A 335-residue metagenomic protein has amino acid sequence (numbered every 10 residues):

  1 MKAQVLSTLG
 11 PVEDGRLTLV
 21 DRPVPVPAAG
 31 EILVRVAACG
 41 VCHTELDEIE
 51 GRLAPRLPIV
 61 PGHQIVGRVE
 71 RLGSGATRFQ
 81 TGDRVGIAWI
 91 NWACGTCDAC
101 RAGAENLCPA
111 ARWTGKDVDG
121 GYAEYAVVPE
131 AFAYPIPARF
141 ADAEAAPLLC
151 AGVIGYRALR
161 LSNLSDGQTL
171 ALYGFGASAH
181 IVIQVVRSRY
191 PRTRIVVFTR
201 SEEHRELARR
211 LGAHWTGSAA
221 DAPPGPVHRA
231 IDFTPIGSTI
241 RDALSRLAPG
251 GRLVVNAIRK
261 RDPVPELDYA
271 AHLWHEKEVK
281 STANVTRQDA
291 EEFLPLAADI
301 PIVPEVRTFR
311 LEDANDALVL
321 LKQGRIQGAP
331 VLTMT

Functional and structural regions predicted by a protein language model:
A3, R287-T335: C-terminal hydrophobic helical "lid"/dimerization subdomain of Rossmann-like NAD(P)H-dependent oxidoreductases
P25-C39, I49-D98, F132, P137-R139: Glycine-rich beta-strand-centered segment in the early N-terminal region that forms part of a ligand/cofactor-binding
C42, I90-Y134: Cysteine-cluster motifs in flexible loop/terminal segments that predominantly coordinate metals
V85, A131, A138-D221: Mid-domain Rossmann-like dinucleotide-binding core that forms the NAD(H)/NADP(H) cofactor-binding site
A222-A230: A short acidic, Gly/Pro-enriched loop at the edge of an enzyme's catalytic core that lines a small-molecule cofactor
G237-V303, M334-T335: Glycine-rich phosphate-binding loop and adjacent beta-alpha segment of Rossmann(oid) nucleotide-cofactor-binding
